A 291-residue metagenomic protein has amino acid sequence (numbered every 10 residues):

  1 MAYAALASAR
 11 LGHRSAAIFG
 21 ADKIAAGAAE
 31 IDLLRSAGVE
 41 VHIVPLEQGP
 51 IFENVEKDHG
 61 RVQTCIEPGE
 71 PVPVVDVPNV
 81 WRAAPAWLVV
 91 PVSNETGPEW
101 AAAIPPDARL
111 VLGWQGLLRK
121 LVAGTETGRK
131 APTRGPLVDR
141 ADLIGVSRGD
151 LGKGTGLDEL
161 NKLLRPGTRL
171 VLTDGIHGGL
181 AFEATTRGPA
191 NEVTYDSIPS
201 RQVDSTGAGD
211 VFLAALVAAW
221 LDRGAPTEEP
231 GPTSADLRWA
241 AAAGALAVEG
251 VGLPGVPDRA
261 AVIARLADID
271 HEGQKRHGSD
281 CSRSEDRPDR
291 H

Functional and structural regions predicted by a protein language model:
M1-R10: Histidine-anchored nucleotide/phosphate-binding helix
L6, F52-V55, G178-F182: Short beta-strand scaffold segments in enzyme catalytic cores
R10-E95, W100-L112, R265-C281, R287-H291: Conserved N-terminal subdomain of the carbohydrate kinase-like
K23, K120-G128, A225-E229: Short, flexible/disordered intra-domain loops and linkers
F52-E53, R119-T125, Q202-G207: Short, charged, surface-exposed secondary-structure boundary motifs
V77, R134, Q202: Acidic, amphipathic alpha-helical patches
A86-N161, I176-G178, A184-T185: Conserved beta-alpha-beta core of the PfkB/ribokinase-like small-molecule kinase fold
L157-H291: Conserved phosphate-binding/catalytic region of the ribokinase-like
